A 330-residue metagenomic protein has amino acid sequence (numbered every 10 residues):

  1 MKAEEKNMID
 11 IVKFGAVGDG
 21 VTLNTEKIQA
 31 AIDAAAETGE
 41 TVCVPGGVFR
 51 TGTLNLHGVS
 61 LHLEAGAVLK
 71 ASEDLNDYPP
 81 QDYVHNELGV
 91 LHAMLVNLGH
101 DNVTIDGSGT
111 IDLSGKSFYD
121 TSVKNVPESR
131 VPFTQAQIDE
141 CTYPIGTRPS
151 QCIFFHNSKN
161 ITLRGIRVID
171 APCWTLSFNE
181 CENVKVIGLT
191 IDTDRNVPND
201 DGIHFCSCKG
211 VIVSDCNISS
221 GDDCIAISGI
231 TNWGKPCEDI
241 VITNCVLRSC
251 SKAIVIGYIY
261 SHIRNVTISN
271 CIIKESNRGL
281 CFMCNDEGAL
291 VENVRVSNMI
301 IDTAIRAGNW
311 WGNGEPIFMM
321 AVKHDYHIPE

Functional and structural regions predicted by a protein language model:
M1-E330: Extracellular/periplasmic carbohydrate-active domains that bind, remodel, or depolymerize complex polysaccharides
